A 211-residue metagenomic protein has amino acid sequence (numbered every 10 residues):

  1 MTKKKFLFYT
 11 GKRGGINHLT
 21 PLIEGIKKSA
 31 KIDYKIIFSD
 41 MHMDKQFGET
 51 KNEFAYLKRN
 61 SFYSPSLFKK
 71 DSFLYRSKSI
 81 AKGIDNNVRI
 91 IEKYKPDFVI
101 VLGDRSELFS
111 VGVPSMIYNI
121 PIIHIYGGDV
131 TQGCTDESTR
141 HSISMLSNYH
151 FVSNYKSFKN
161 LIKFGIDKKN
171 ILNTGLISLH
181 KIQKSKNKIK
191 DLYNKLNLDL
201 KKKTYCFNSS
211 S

Functional and structural regions predicted by a protein language model:
M1-M41: N-terminal subdomain of nucleotide-sugar transferases
K5, D97-F98, T204: Structural motif
T10, H42-K45, L146-S211: A nucleotide-sugar donor-handling region in carbohydrate enzymes
G15-L19, R105-V111, F158: Short glycine/serine/threonine-rich phosphate/pyrophosphate-binding segments that cradle anionic phosphate groups
Y34-S79: Conserved nucleotide-sugar phosphate-binding/catalytic loop shared by glycosyltransferases and other
R89-S106: Short N-terminal targeting/anchoring amphipathic segment
P114-G128: Active-site proximal beta-strand in glycosyltransferases
T131-N148: A conserved, positively charged/aromatic
